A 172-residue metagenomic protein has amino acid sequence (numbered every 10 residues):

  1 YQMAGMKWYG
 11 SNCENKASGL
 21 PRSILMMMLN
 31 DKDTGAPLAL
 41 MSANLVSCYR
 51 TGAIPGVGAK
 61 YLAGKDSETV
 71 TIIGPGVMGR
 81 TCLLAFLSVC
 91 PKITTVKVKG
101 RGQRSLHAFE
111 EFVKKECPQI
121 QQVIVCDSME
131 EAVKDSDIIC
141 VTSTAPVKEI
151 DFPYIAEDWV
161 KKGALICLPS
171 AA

Functional and structural regions predicted by a protein language model:
Y1-C48, I54-G56, A63-D66: N-terminal ligand-binding/catalytic initiation module
L62-T69, K92-I93, K161-K162: Short helix-loop-beta connector
G74-G76: Glycine-rich Rossmann-fold phosphate-binding loop(s) that bind the pyrophosphate of adenine dinucleotide cofactors
G79-R80: N-terminal Rossmann-fold NAD(P) dinucleotide-binding loop
V89-C117: NAD(P)-binding Rossmann-fold cofactor-contacting core
Q121-S136, Y154-I155: Short acidic low-complexity segments
S143-V147, S170-A171: Short glycine-/small-residue-rich Rossmann-like dinucleotide-binding loops
D158-A172: ADP-ribose/adenylate-binding Rossmann-like module
